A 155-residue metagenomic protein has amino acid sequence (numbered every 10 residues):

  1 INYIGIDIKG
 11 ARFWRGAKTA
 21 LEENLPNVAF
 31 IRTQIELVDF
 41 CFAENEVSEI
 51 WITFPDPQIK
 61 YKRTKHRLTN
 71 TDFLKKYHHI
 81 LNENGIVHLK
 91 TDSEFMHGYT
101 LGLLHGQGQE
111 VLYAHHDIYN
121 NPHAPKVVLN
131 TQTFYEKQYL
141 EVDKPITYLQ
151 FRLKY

Functional and structural regions predicted by a protein language model:
N2-D7: Conserved SAM-binding motif I beta-strand of class I
A11-R15, H97: Short alpha-helix immediately C-terminal to the canonical SAM-binding loop
A17-I52: S-adenosyl-L-methionine
C41, V47-L68: A short SAM/SAH-binding and catalytic strip from SAM-dependent methyltransferases
I50, K76-H78, T100: Class I S-adenosylmethionine-dependent transferase superfamily signal
I59-T64, I86-Q107: Conserved class I S-adenosyl-L-methionine
R67-I86: A short glycine-rich, Lys/Arg-flanked "PGG" loop and its adjoining helix->strand segment in the class I
T100-Y155: Class I S-adenosyl-L-methionine
